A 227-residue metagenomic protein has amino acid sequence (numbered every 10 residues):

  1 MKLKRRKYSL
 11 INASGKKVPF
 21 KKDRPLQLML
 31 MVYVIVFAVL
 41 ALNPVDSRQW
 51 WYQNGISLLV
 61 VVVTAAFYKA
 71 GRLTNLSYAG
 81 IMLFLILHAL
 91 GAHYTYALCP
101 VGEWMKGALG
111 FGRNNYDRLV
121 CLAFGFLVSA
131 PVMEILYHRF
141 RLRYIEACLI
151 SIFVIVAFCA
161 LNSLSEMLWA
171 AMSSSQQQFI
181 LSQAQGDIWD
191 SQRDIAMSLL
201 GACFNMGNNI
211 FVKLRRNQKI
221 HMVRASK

Functional and structural regions predicted by a protein language model:
S14-M31: N-terminal membrane topogenic signal
Q27-M31, W51, S77-A79, L149-F153 (+1 more regions): Hydrophobic alpha-helical transmembrane segments
V32-F126, A130: "…centered on the first transmembrane helix and the immediately adjacent amphipathic helix/loop
Q49-W50, V101-G102, Y116, C159-C203: Interfacial helix-loop-helix junctions of multi-pass membrane proteins
L59-Y68, A123-R139, M172-Q177, I195-V212: Membrane-interfacial alpha-helical segments at the cytosolic side of multi-pass membrane proteins
F140-V156: Internal alpha-helical transmembrane segments of multi-pass membrane proteins
I210-I220: Membrane-interface capping segments at transmembrane-helix boundaries
K219-K227: Short, highly charged, low-complexity non-transmembrane loops/tails of multi-pass membrane proteins
